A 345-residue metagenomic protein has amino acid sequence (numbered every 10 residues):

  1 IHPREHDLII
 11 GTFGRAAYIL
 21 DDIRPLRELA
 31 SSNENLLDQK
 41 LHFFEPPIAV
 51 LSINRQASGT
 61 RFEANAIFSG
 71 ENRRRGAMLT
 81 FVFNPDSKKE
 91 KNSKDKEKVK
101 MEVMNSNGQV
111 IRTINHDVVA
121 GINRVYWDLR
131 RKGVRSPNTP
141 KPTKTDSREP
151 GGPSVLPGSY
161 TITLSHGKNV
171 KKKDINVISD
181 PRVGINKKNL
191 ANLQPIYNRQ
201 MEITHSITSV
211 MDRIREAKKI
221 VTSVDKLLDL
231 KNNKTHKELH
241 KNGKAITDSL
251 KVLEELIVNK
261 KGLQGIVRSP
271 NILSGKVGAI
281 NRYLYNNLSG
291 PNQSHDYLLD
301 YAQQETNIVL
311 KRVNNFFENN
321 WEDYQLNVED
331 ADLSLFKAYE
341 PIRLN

Functional and structural regions predicted by a protein language model:
I1-I67, R74-A77, N84-D86: Beta-propeller blade termini and top-face loops
A16, G133-P137, S165-K173: Short acidic/polar inter-strand loop motif in beta-rich domains
L26-R55, D174-S206: Low-complexity, Pro/Ser/Thr- and charge-rich linker/hinge segments at domain boundaries
S52-K100, R124, Y197-I207: Contiguous beta-strand segments within globular domains
M101, L156-H166: Short, aromatic- and glycine-rich surface loops/edge beta-strands on solvent-exposed regions
V103-Q109, G167: Change "in extracellular beta-sheet-rich domains … of secreted and cell-surface proteins" to "in beta-sheet-rich domains
V110-G151: Glycine-centered tight-turn motifs at strand-turn-strand junctions
K173-I175, S209-N345: Mature extracytoplasmic or organellar-lumen-exposed domains after removal of signal/transit peptides
